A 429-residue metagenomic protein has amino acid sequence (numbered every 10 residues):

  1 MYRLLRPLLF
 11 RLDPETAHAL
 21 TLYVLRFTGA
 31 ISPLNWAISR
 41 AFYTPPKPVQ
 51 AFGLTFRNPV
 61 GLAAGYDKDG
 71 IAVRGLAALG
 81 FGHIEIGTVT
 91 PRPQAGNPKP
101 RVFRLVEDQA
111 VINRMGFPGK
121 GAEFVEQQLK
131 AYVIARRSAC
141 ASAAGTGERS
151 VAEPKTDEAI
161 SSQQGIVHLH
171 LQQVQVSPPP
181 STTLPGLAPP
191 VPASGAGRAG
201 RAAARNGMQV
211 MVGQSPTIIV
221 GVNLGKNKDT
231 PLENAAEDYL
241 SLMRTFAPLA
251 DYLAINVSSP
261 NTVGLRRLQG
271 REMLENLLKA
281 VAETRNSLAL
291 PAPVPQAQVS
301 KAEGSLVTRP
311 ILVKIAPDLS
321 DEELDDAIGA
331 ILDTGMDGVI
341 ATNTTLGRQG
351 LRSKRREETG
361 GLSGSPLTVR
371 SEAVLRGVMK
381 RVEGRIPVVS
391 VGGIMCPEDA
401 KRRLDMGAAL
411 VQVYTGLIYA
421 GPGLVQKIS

Functional and structural regions predicted by a protein language model:
P33-F42, V257-M273, G329-G384, A420 (+1 more regions): Glycine/Thr-rich beta-alpha phosphate-binding loop at enzyme active sites
A64-D67, N223-G225, I315-D321, G384-E398: Glycine-rich beta-to-alpha transition loops that act as phosphate-gripper elements at the mouths of alpha/beta enzyme
I71-L76, L319-I331, I394-V411: Catalytic cores of alpha/beta
E85-P91, V257, G338-L346, A400-K427: Glycine-rich phosphate-binding active-site loops on the catalytic face of alpha/beta enzymes
G87-R137: A gly/proline- and charged-residue-enriched helix-loop-helix capping module
G96-Q109, G350-G360, L417-S429: C-terminal helical cap(s) of enzyme catalytic domains, especially alpha/beta-barrels
A135-S215, S287-V307: Intrinsic disorder/low-complexity segments
K226-Y239, R266-Q269, M273, L312-D333: Active-site glycine- and acidic-residue-rich loops that bind and position anionic ligands or nucleotide-like cofactors
